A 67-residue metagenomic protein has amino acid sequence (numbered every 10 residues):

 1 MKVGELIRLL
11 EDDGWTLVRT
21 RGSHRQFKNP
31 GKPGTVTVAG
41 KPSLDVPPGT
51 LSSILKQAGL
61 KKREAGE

Functional and structural regions predicted by a protein language model:
M1, T37-V38: Short, contiguous strand/loop micro-motifs
M1-G14: Polyanion-binding surface elements
D13, G34-T35, K41-E67: C-terminal structural segments of small proteins and small subunits
L17-T20: Short beta-strand
F27-G31: Active-site beta-strand termini and strand-to-loop segments that position acidic
